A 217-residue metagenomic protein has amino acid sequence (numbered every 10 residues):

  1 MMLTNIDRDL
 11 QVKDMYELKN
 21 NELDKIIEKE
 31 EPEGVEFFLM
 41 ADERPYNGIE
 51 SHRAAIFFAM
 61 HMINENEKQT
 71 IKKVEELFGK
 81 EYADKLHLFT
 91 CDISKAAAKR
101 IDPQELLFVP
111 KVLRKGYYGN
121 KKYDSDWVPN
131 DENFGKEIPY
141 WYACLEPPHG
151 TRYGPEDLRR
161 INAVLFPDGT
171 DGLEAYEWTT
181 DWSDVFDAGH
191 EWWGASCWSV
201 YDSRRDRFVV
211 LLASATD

Functional and structural regions predicted by a protein language model:
T4-T170: Extended, low-hydrophobicity segments enriched in charged/polar residues
T151-D217: Acidic, proline/glycine-rich low-complexity IDRs
